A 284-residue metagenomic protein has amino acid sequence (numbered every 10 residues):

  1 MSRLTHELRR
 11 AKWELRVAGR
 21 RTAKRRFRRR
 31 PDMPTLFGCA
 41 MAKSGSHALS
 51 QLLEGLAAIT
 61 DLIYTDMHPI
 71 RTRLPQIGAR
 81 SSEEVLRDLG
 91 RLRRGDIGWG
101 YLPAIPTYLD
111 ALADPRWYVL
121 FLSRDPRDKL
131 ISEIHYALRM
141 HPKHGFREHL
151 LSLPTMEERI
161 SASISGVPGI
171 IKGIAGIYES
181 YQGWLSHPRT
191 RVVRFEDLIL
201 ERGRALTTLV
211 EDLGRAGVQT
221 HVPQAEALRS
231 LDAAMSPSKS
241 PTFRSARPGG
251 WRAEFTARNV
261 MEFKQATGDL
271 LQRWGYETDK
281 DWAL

Functional and structural regions predicted by a protein language model:
S2-L153, S163-V193, A266, Q272-D279 (+1 more regions): PAPS-dependent sulfotransferase catalytic domain
L62-S82, S186-M261, Q265: The conserved 3'-phosphoadenosine-5'-phosphosulfate
G95, P154-T155, S230, A246: Helix N-terminus capping/helix-initiation residues
L153-R159, R202: Acidic, glycine-rich loop-and-strand cores that form catalytic or ligand-binding grooves in diverse globular domains
Q219-A227, G275-L284: Short, flexible loop/turn segments with low-complexity composition
